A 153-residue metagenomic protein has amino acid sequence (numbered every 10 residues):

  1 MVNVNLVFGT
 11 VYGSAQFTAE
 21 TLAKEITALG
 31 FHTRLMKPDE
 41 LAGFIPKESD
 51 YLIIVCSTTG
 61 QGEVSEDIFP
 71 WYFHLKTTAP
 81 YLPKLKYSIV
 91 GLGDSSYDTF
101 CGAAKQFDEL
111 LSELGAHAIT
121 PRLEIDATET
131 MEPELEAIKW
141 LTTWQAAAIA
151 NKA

Functional and structural regions predicted by a protein language model:
V2-N5, G13-F17, L29, E48-Y51 (+1 more regions): FMN-binding flavodoxin-like domain, especially the glycine-rich phosphate-binding loop
A23: A conserved segment at the C-terminal end of the G1
T27-G43: A short, well-structured beta->alpha microelement
